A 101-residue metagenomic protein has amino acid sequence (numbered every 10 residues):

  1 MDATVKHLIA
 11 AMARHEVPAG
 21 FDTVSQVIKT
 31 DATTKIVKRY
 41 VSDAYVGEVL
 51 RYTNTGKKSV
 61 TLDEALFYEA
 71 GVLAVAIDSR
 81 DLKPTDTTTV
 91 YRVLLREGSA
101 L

Functional and structural regions predicted by a protein language model:
M1-T23: Surface-exposed beta-loop interaction hotspot
V37-S42: Short, solvent-exposed beta-strand/turn "edge" segments of beta-rich domains on protein surfaces
D43-V49: Short, solvent-exposed loop/turn segments enriched in Ser/Thr/Gly
E48, L62, V90-Y91: Hydrophobic residues positioned within well-ordered beta-strands of beta-sheet architectures
L50-S59: Asparagine-centered strand-capping/turn motif at beta-strand->loop junctions
K58-V60, E64-A70: Terminal membrane-proximal soluble interaction domains of membrane-associated proteins
F67-L101: Intrinsically disordered, low-complexity Pro/Gly/Ser/Thr-rich segments with frequent PxxP/GP/PP motifs and embedded
